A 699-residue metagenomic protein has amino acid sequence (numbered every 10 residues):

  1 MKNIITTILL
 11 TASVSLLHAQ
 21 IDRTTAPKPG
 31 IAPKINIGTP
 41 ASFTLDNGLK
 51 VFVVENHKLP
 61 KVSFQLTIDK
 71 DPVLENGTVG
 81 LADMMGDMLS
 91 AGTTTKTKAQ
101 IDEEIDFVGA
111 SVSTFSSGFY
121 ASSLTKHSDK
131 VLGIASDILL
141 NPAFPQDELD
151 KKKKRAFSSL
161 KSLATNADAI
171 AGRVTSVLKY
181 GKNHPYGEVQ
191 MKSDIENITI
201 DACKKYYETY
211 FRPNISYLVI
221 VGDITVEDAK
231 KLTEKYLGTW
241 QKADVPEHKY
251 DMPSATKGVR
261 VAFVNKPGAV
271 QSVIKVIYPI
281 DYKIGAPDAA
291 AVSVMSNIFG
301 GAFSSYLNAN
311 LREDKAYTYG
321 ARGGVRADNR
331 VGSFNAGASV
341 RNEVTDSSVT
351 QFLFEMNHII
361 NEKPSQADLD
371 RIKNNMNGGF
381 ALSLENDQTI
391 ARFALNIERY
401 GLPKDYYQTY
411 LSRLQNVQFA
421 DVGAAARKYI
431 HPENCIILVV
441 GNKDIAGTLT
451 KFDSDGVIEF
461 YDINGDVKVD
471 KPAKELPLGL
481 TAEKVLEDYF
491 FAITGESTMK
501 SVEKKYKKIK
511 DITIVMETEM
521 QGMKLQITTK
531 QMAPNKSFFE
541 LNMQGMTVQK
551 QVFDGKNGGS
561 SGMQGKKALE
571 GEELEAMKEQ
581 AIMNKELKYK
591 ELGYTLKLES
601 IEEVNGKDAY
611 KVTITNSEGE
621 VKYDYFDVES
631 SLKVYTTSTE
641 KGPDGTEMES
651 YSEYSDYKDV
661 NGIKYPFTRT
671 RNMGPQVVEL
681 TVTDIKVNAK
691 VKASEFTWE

Functional and structural regions predicted by a protein language model:
M1-D22: Bacterial Sec-dependent N-terminal signal peptides
Q20-E103, F107, G133, K205-N310 (+3 more regions): His/Glu-rich zincin catalytic helix
G38-S42, V261, K507-V515, M532-E540 (+3 more regions): Short, hydrophobic/aromatic-rich segments at coil-to-beta transitions
A41-D46, A262-N265, E602-E603, Y657-V660 (+1 more regions): Short acidic-hydrophobic surface loop/beta-edge motif
F52-V54, K58-G86, K96-N141, K153-S158 (+8 more regions): M16 family metallopeptidases and their MPP-like homologs
V226, N542-Q544, K607-W698: Gly/Pro-enriched, hydrophobic low-complexity segments that function as extracytoplasmic propeptides/linkers
K484-E487, F491-G565, L592-E603: N-terminal mature ectodomain segment of secretory-pathway/periplasmic proteins
G559-K585: Acidic/charged, solvent-exposed loop-and-adjacent secondary-structure segments enriched in E/D, K/R, S/T, and G/P
